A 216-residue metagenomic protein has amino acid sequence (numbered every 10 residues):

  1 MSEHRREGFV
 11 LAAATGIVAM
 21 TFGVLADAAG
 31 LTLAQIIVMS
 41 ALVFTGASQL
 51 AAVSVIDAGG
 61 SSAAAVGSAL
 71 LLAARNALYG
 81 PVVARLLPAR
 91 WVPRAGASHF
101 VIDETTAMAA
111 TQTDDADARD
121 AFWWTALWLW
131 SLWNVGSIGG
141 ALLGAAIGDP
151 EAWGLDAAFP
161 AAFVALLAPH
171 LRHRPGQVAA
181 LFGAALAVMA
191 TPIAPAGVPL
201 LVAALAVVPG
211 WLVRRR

Functional and structural regions predicted by a protein language model:
M1-F44, S54-A63, G67, A145: Helix-loop-helix hairpins and the membrane-proximal interhelical loops of multi-pass alpha-helical transport proteins
F9, I37-V38, S62-G67, P93-A97 (+3 more regions): Hydrophobic alpha-helical transmembrane segments
I17-T21, A34, T45-A52, R75 (+2 more regions): Transmembrane helix boundary and interhelical junction motifs in multipass membrane proteins
G23-D27, I56, A84, P88 (+6 more regions): Membrane-water interface at transmembrane helix exits
T32-I37, S61-A64, R90-P93, D117-A118 (+2 more regions): Membrane-helix interface segments
F44-S48, L71-L78, A161-L167, A187-M189 (+1 more regions): Alpha-helical transmembrane segments and their membrane-interface exit regions
V66-A152, D156: Helix-loop-helix junctions within the multi-pass membrane cores of secondary transporters/permeases
D117-V202, P209: Membrane-embedded alpha-helical modules
